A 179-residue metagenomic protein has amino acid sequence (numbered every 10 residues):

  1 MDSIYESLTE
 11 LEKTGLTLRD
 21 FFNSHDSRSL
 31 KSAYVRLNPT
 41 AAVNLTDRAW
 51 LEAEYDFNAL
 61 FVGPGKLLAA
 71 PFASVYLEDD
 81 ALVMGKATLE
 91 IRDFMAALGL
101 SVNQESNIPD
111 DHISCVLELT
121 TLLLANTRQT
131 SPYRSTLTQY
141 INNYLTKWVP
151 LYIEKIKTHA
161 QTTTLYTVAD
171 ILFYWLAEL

Functional and structural regions predicted by a protein language model:
M1-L179: Surface/interface-facing alpha-helical segments and adjacent flexible terminal/loop regions used for partner/assembly
